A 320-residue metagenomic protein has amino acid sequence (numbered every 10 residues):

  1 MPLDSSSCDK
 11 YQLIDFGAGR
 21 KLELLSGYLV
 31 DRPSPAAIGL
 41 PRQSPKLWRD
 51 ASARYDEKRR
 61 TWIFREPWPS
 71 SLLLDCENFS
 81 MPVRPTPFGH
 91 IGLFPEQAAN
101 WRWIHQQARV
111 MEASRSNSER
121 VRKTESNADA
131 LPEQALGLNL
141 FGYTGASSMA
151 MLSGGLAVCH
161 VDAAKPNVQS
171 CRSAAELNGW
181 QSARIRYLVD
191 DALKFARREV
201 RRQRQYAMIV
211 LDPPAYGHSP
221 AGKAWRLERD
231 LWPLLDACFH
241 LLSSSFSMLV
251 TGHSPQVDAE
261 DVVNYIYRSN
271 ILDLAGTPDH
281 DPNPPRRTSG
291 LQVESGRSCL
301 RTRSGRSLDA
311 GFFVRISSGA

Functional and structural regions predicted by a protein language model:
C8-S26, V30-P95, R102: Non-catalytic substrate-recognition/targeting regions of SAM-dependent transferases
P95-R115: Conserved alpha-helix/loop element of class I SAM-dependent methyltransferases that forms part of the SAM/SAH-binding
E133-Y143: Conserved class I S-adenosyl-L-methionine
T144-L156: Conserved SAM-binding loop of SAM-dependent methyltransferases across substrates and taxa, primarily the Class I
A157-A163: Conserved SAM-binding motif I beta-strand of class I
A164-N167, V189-A192, Y206-A237: Mobile active-site "lid"/loop adjacent to the S-adenosyl-L-methionine
A164-V210: S-adenosyl-L-methionine
S245-A320: C-terminal catalytic and target-recognition region of SAM-dependent MTase-like enzymes, primarily methyltransferases
